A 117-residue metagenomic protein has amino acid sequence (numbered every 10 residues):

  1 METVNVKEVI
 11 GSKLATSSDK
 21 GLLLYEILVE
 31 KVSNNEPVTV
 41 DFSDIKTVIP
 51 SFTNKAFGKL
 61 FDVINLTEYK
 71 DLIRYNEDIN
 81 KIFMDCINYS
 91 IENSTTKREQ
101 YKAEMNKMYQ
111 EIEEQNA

Functional and structural regions predicted by a protein language model:
M1-T39, K46, K59-A117: STAS-like cytosolic regulatory interaction modules
D19, S51-K55: Generic recognition of short, well-ordered alpha-helical segments
D44-F52: Acidic, metal-coordinating catalytic cores used for nucleic-acid/nucleotide bond scission and strand-transfer chemistry
